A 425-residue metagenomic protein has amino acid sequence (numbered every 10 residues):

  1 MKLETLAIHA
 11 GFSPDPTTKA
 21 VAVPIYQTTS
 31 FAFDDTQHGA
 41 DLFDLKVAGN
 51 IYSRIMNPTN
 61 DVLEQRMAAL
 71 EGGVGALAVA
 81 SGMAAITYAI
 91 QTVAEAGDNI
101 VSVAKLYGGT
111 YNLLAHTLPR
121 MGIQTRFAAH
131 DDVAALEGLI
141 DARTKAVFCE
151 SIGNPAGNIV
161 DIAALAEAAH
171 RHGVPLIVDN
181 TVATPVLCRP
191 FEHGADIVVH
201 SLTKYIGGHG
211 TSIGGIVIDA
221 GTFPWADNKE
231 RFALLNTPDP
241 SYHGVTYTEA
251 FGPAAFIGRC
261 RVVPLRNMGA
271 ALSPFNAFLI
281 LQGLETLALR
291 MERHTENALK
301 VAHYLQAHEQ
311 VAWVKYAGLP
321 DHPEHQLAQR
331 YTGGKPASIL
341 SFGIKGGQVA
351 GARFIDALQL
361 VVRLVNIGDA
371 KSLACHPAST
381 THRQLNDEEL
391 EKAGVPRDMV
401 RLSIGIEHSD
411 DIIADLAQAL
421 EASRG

Functional and structural regions predicted by a protein language model:
M1, A115, Q124, A142 (+4 more regions): PLP-dependent enzyme catalytic core of the Aspartate aminotransferase-like
M1-V47, G425: N-terminal glycine-rich, Lys/His-bearing helix-loop that initiates the first secondary-structure elements of many
A7-P16, A76-A307: Conserved PLP-enzyme active-site core in the AAT-like
S30, D35-T87, G109-T117: Conserved N-terminal alpha-helix of the aminotransferase class I/II PLP-enzyme fold
A48, V74, N276, I280 (+3 more regions): Short amphipathic alpha-helical segments
I152, T181-A183, L319, K345 (+1 more regions): Active-site beta-loop-alpha junctions enriched in small/polar residues
I218, S341-G343, S403-G405: Short hydrophobic/aromatic beta-strand micro-patches that form the beta-sheet surface supporting nucleotide- or nucleic
M268-A271, F275-A277, T286, M291-R293 (+3 more regions): Conserved small-domain helix->loop->beta segment predominantly found in fold-type I
